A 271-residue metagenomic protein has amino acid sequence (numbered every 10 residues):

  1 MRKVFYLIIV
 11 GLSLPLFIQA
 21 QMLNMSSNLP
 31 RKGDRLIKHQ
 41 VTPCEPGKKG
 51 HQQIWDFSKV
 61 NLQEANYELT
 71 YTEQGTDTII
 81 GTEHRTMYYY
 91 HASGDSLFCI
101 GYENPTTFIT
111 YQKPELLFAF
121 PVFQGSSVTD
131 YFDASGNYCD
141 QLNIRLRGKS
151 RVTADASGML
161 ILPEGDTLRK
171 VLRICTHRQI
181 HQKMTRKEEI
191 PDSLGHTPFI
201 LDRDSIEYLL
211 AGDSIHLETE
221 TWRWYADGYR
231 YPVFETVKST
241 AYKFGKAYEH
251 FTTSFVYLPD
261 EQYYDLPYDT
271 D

Functional and structural regions predicted by a protein language model:
M1-N24: Bacterial Sec-dependent N-terminal signal peptides
Q21-D271: Conserved functional acidic sites
